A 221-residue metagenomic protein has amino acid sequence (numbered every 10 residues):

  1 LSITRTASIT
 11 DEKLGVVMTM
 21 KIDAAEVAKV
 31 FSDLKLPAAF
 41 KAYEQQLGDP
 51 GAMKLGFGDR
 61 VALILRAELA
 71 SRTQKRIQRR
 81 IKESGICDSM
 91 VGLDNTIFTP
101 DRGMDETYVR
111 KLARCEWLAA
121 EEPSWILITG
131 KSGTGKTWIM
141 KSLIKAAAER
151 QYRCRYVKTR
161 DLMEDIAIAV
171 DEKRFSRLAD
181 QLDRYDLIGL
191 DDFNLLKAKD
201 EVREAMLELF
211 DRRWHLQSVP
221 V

Functional and structural regions predicted by a protein language model:
P37-D88: Interdomain "pre-motor" coupling segment immediately N-terminal to P-loop NTPase/helicase cores
L93-C115: N-terminal pre-Walker A segment at the start of P-loop NTPase domains
R102-R110, C154-D183: Short glycine-rich substrate-engagement loop in P-loop NTPases that contacts/grips substrate
R114-P123: Phosphate-binding P-loop
E122-I139: Walker A/P-loop nucleotide-binding motif
K145-V157: Post-Walker A helix-loop "phosphate-sensing" segment adjacent to the P-loop in P-loop NTPases
Y152-R153, R184-L187, H215-V221: Loop/turn-to-beta-strand initiation segments
N194-V219: Conserved catalytic/switch belt of AAA+ P-loop NTPases
